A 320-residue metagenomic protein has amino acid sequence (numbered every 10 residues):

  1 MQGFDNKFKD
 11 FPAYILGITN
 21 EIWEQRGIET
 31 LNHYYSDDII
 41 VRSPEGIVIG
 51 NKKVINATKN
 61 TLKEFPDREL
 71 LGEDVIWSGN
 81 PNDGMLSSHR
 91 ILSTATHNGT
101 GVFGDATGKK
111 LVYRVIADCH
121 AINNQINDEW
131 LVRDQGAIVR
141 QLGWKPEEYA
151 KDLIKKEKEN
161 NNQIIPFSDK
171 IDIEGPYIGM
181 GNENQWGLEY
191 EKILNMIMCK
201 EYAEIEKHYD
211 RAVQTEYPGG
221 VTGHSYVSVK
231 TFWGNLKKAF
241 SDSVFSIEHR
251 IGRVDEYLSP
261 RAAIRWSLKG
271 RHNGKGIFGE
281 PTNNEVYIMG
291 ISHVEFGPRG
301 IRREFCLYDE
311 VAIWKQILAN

Functional and structural regions predicted by a protein language model:
M1-N320: C-terminal and inter-domain tail/linker signature
